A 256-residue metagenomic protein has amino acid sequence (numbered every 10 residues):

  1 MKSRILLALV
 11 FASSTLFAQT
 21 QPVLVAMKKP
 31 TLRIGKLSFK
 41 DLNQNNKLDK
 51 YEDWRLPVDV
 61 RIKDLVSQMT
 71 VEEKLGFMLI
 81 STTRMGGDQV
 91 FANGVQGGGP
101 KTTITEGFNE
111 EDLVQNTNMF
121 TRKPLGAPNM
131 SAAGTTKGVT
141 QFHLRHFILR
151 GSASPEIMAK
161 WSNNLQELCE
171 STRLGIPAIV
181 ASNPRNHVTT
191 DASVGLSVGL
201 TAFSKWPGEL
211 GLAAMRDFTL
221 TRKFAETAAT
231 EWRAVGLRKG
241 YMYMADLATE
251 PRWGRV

Functional and structural regions predicted by a protein language model:
K2-A8: Sec-dependent signal peptide recognition, specifically the positively charged N-region followed immediately by
R4, S14-T15, F39: Compositionally biased regions
A8-A18: Hydrophobic h-region of N-terminal signal peptides that target proteins for export in Gram-negative bacteria
T20-V256: N-terminal beta-rich core of secreted/periplasmic extracellular enzymes
